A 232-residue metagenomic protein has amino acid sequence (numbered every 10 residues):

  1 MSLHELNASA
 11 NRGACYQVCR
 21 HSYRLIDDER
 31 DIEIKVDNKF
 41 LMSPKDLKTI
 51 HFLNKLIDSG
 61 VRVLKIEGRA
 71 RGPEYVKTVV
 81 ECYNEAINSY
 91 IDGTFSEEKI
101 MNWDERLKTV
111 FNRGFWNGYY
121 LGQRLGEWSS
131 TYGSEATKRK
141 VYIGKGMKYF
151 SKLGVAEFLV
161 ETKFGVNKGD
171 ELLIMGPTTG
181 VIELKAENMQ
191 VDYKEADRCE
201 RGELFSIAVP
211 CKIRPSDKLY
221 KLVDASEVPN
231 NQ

Functional and structural regions predicted by a protein language model:
M1-K65, A70-L153, E157-Q232: Active-site pocket-lining/capping segments in soluble small-molecule metabolic enzymes
